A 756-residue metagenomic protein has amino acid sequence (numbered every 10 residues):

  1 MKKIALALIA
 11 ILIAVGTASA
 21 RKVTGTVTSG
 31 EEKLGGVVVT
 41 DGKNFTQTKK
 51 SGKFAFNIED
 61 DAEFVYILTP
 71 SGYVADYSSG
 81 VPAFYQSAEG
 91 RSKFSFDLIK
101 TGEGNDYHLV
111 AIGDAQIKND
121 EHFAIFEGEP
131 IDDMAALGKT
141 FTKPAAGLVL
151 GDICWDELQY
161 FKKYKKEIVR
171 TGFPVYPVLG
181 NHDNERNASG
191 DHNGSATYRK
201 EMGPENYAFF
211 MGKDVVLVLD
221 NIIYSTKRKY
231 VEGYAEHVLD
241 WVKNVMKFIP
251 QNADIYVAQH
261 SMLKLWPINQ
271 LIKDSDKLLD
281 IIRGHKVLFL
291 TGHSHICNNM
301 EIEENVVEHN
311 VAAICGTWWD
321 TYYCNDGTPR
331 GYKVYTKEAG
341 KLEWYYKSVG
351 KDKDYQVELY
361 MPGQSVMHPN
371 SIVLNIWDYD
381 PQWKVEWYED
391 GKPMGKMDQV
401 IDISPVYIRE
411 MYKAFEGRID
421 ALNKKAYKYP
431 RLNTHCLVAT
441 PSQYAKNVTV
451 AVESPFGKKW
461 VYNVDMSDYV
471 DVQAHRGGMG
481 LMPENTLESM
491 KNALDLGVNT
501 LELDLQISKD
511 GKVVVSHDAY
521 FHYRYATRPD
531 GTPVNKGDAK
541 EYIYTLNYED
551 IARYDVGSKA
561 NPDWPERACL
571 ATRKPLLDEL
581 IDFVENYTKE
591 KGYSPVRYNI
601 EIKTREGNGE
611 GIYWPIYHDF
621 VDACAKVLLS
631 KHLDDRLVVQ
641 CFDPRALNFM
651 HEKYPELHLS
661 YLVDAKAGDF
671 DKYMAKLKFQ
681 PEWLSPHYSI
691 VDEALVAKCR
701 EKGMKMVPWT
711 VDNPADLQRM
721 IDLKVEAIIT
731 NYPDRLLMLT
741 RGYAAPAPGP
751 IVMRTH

Functional and structural regions predicted by a protein language model:
R21-T24, T28-K43, D60-D61: Short, ordered, surface-exposed loop/turn motifs in non-cytosolic proteins
K22, S29-G30, S71-F161: N-terminal active-site segment of His-dependent metallophosphoesterases
K43-N57: Short, acidic Ser/Thr/Gly-rich low-complexity loop/linker segments typical of extracellular and cell-surface proteins
D60-A75: A short, solvent-exposed beta-strand micro-motif common in secreted/extracellular proteins
V74-A75, L158-Q251, I272-L290, N299-E338: Extended active-site neighborhood of metal-dependent phosphoesterases/phosphodiesterases
V306-K392, Y429-Q443, N447-K459: Binuclear metal-dependent phosphoesterase catalytic core
L374, V464-H756: Phosphate-group recognition and catalysis centered on beta-loop-alpha active-site segments
S404-V438: Aromatic sugar-binding surface patches on proteins that engage polysaccharides or sugar-phosphate polymers
